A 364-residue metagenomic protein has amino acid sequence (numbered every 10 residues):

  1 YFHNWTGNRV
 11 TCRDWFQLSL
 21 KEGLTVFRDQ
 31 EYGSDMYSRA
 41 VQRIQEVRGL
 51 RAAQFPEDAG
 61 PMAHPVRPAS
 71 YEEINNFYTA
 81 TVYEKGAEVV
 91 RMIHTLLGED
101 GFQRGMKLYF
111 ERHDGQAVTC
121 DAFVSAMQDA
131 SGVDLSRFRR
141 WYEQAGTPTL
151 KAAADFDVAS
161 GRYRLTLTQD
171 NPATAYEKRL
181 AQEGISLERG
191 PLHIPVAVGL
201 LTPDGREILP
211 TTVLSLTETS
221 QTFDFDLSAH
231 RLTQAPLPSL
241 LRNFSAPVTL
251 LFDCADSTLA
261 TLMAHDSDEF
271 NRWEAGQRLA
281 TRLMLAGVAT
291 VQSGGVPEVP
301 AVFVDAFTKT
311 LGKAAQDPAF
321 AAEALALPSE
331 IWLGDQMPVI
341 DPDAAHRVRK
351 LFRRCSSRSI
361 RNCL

Functional and structural regions predicted by a protein language model:
Y1-S160, L165: Hydrophobic alpha-helical and helix-loop surface patches within well-folded domains that function as non-catalytic
S19-E22, E188-P191, P297: Short, conserved loop/turn and helix-capping segments at secondary-structure boundaries that abut family-defining
R51-A52, D226-L364: Long, ordered, helix-rich scaffold segments
F77-E111, G115, W141-E183, L187-G190 (+2 more regions): Long hydrophobic segments that form regular secondary structure
R112-V118, D129, P210-Q221, P247-C254 (+1 more regions): Short, exposed beta-strand "edge-strand" segments with a Pro/Gly-rich flavor and a Y/T-containing core
V124, A181-Q182, V291-G294: Short secondary-structure boundary/capping segments
M127, L200, T310-L311: Hydrophobic, Leu/Ile/Phe/Ala-enriched alpha-helical segments that form helix-helix packing faces
D134-R137, T147-L240, L285, L333-M337 (+3 more regions): Beta-strand-rich binding/interaction modules
